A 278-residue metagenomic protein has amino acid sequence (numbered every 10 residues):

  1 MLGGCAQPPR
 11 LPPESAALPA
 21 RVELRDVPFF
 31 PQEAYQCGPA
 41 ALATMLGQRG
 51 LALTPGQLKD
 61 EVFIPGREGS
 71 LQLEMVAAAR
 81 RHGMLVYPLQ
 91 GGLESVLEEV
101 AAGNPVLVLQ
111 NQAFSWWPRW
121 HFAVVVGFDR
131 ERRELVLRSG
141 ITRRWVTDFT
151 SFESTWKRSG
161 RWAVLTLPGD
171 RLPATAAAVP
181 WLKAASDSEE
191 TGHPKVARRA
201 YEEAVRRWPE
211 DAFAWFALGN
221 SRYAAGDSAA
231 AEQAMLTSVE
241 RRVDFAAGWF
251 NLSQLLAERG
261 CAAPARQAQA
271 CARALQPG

Functional and structural regions predicted by a protein language model:
A6-R10, D129-A214: Noncatalytic regulatory segments and standalone regulatory/sensor domains
A6-V96, A102, L167, R171 (+4 more regions): Cysteine-nucleophile protease catalytic domains, especially the papain-like/related folds used in DUB/UBL proteases
L85, L89-R138: Active-site-adjacent substructure of cysteine-protease-like catalytic cores
R207, E240-R242, A274-G278: Structural marker of alpha-solenoid helical repeat scaffolds
F213-A217, A247-N251, Q267: Alpha-solenoid helical repeat scaffolds
